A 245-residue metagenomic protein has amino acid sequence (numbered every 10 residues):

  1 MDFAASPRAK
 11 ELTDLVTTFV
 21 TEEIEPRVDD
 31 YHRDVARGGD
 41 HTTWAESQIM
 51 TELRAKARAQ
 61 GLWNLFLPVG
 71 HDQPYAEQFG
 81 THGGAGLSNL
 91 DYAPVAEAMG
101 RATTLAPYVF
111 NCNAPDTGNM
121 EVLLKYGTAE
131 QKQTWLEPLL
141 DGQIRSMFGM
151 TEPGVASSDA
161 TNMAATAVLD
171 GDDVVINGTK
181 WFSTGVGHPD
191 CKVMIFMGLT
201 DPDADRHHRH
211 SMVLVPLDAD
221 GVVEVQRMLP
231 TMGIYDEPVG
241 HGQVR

Functional and structural regions predicted by a protein language model:
M1-C112, E130, T134, P138: Amphipathic, small/basic residue-rich leader segments at the start of a protein or domain
V16-E23, R27, E97-R101, G127-T134 (+3 more regions): Long, well-ordered alpha-helical segments
P107-E130, D159: N-terminal glycine-rich flavin-associated loop
M120-Y126, F148-G149, D203-A204: Flexible, glycine-rich active-site loops centered on histidine and acidic residues that chelate a metal or position
G142-T151, M197: A short, Trp-centered hydrophobic/proline-enriched beta-strand micro-motif
N162, D220-R245: Flexible, small-/acidic-enriched active-site or ligand-binding loops
A165-V168: A structural signal for short hydrophobic beta-strand segments in well-ordered beta-sheet cores
D173, N177-R227: A short core secondary-structure module
